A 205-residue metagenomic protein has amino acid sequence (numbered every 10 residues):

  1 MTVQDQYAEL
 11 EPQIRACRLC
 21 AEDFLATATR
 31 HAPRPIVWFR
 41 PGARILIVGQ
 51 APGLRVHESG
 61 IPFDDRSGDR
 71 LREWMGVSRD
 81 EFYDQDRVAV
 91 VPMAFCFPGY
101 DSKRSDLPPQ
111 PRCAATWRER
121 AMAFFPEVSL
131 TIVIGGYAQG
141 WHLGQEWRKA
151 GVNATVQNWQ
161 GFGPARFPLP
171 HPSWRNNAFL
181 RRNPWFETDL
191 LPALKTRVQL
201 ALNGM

Functional and structural regions predicted by a protein language model:
T2-L202: A polyanion-binding, active-site-adjacent surface
